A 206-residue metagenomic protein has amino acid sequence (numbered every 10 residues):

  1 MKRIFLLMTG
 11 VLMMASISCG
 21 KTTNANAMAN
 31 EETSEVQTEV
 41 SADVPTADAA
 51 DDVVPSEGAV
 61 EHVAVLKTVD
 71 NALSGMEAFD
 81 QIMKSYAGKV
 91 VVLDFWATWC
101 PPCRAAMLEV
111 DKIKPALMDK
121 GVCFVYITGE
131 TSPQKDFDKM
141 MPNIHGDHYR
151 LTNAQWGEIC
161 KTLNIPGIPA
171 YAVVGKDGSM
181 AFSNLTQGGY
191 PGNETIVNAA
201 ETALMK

Functional and structural regions predicted by a protein language model:
M1-D70, K206: N-terminal targeting signals for export/organelle localization
V60-H62, A105, K112-W156, K161-I168: Conserved segment of the thioredoxin-like fold in thiol-based oxidoreductases
D70-V91: A short beta-strand-turn-helix
K89-V91, F95-W99, G167: Short pre-active-site segment immediately N-terminal to redox-active cysteine/selenocysteine motifs in thiol-based
L93, V125-I127, A172: Conserved hydrophobic packing residues within short motifs/helices of P-loop NTPase cores of ABC-family ATPases
F95-K112: Conserved redox-active cysteine motifs that mediate thiol-disulfide chemistry, especially di-cysteine Cys-X(1-2)-Cys
A97-P101, E130-P133, A154-Q155, M180 (+1 more regions): Solvent-exposed loop/turn segments at secondary-structure junctions within structured extracellular/periplasmic domains
P142-I144, L151-E201: Thiol/disulfide oxidoreductase modules built on the thioredoxin-like
